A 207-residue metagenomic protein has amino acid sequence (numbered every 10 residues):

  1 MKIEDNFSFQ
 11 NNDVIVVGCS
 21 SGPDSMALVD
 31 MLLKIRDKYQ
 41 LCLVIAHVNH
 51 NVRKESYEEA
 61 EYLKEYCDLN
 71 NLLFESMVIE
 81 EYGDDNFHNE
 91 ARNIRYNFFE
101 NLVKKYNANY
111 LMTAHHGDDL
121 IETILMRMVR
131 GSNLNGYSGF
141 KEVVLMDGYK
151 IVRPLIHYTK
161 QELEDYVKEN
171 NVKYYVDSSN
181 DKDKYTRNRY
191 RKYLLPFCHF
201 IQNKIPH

Functional and structural regions predicted by a protein language model:
M1-Y193: Core alpha/beta nucleotide-donor-binding catalytic domains of modification enzymes
Y185-H207: ATP/NTP-dependent adenylation/nucleotidyl-transfer catalytic domains that generate, transfer, or process NMP-activated
